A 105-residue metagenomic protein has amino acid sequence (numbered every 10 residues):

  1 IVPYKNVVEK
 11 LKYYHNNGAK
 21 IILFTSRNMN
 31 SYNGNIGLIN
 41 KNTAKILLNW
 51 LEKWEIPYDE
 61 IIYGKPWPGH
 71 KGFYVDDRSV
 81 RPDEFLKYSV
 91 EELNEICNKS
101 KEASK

Functional and structural regions predicted by a protein language model:
I1-K105: HAD-like aspartate-dependent phosphatase fold
